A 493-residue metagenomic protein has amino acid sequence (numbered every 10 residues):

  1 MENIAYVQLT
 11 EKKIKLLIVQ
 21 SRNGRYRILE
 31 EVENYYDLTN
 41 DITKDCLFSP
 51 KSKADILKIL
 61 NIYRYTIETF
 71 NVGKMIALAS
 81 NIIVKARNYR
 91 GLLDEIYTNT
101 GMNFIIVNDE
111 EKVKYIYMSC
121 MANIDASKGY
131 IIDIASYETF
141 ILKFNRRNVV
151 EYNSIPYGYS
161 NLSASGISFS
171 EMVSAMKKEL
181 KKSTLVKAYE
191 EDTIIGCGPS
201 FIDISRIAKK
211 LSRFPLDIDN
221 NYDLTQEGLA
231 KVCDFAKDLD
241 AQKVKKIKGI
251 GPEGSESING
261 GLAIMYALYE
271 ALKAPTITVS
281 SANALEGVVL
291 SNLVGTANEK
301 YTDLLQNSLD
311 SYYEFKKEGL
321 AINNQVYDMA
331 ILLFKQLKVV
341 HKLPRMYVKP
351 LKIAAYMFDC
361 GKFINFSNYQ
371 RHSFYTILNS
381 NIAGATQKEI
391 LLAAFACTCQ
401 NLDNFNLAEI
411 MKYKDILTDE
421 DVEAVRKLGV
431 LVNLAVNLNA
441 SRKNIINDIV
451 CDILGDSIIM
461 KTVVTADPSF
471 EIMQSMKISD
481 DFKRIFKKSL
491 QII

Functional and structural regions predicted by a protein language model:
M1-A5, L9-K15, V19-S80, R90-N103: N-terminal glycine/serine-rich phosphate-binding loop of ATP-dependent small-molecule kinases, especially carbohydrate
I4, I18, D41-N61, Y65-T66 (+9 more regions): Helical "lid/coupling" subdomains associated with nucleotide-phosphate turnover
L9-E11, I18, D133-I134, K143 (+1 more regions): Flexible glycine-/small-residue-rich
E11-K13, C120, A135-I141, P199: Ser/Thr-glycine-rich phosphate-binding loops at phosphate-binding pockets of nucleotides, nucleotide cofactors
I14, Y26, T139, V149 (+1 more regions): Hydrophobic residues embedded in beta-strands of well-ordered beta-sheets
P275, F486-I493: A short amphipathic beta-strand at an alpha->beta junction
A440-I446, R484-K488: Short secondary-structure junctions
P468-S489: Short, non-transmembrane amphipathic alpha-helical segments
